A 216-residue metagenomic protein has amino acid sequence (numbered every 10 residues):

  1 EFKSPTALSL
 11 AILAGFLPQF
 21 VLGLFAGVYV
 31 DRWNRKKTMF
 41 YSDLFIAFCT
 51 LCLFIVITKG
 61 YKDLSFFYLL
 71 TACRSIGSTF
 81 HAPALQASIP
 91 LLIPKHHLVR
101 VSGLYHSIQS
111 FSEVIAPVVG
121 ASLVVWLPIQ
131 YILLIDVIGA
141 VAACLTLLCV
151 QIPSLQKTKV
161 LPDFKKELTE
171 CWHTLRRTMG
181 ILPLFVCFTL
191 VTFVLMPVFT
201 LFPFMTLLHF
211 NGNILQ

Functional and structural regions predicted by a protein language model:
E1-F2, R32, S88-L92, M205-F210: Helix-to-coil boundary motifs at intracellular loop junctions of multi-pass secondary transporters
S4-A14, H209-Q216: Loop-to-transmembrane helix entry
P5, L64, Y68, E167 (+2 more regions): Primarily residues marking transmembrane-helix entry/exit sites
I12-V30, N34-C49, F66-V125, I135 (+3 more regions): Substrate-agnostic recognition of the 12-TM MFS/MFS-like secondary transporter fold
L44-Y61: C-terminal ends and interior cores of transmembrane alpha-helices in multi-pass membrane transporters/permeases
G60, A87-L92, I129-D163: Helix-loop junctions on the cytosolic side of multi-pass membrane transporters, especially the intracellular loop
W126-L134, H173-Q216: A single, central transmembrane helix in multi-pass transporters
I152-V186: Juxtamembrane intracellular "pre-TM" segments in multi-pass secondary transporters
